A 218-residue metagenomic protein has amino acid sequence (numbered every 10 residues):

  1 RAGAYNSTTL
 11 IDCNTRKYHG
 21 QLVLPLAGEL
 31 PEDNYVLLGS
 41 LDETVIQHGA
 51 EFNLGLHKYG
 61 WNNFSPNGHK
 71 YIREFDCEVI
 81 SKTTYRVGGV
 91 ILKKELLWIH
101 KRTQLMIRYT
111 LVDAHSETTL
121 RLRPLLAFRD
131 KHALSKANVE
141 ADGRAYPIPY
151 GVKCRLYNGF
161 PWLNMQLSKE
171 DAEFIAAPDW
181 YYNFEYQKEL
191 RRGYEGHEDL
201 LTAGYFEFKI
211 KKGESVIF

Functional and structural regions predicted by a protein language model:
R1-F218: Terminal accessory carbohydrate-recognition/targeting modules of carbohydrate-active enzymes
